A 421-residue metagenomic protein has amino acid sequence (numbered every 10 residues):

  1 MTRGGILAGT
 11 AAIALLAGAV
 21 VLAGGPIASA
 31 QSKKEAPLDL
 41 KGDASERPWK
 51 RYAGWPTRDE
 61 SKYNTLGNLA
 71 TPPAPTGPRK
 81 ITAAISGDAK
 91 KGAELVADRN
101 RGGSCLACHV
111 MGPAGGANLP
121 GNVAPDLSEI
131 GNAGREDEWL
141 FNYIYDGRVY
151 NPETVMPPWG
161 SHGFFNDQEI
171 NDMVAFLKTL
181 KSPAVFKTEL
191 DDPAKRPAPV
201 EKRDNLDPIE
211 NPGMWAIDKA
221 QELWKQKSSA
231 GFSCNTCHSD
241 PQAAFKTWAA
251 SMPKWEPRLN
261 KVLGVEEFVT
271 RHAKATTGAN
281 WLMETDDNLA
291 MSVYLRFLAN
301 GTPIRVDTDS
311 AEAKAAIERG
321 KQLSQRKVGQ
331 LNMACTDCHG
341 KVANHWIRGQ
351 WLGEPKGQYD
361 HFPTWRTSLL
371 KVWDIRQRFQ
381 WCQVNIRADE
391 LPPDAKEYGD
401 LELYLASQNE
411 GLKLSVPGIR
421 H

Functional and structural regions predicted by a protein language model:
G5-D88, E138, Y143, V174-I217 (+6 more regions): Post-cleavage N-terminal segment of exported redox proteins
G87-R99: Short, contiguous, helix-prone interaction/anchoring segments in small proteins
A97, L106-Y145, V155-S161, W215-D218 (+3 more regions): Gly/Gly-Pro-rich "capping" loops immediately C-terminal to redox-active cysteine motifs in periplasmic/lumenal
R101, A230, L331: Short metal-coordination and nucleic-acid-contact micro-motifs, chiefly zinc-binding Cys/His arrays
R101, M111, D146-Y150, Y294-F297: Glycine-rich, acidic and aromatic/proline-enriched surface loops and short helix-turn segments that act as binding
A316-H339: A contiguous pocket-lining binding segment that forms or flanks enzyme active sites
